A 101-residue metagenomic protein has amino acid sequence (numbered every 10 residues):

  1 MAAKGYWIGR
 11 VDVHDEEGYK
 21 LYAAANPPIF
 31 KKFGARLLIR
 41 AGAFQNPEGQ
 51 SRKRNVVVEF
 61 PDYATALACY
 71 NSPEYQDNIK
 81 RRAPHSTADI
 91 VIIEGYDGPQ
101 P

Functional and structural regions predicted by a protein language model:
M1-R54, E59-N71, E94-P101: Short S/T/G/P-rich N-terminal loop/turn motif that feeds into the first structured element of a domain
L67, Q76-I92: C-terminal structural segments of small proteins and small subunits
